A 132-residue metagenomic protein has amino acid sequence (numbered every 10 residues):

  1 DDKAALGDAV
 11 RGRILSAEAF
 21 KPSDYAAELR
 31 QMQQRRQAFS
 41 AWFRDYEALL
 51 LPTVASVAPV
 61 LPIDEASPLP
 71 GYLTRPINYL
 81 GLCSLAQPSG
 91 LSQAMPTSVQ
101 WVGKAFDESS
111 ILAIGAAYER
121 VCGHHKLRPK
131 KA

Functional and structural regions predicted by a protein language model:
D1-R36, S40, A86-P96: Short helix-loop capping/hinge segments that flank enzyme active sites or metal/cofactor-binding pockets
A26, Q37, Y79-A132: Structural helix-boundary/capping segments
A26-A27, S56-R75: Short, surface-exposed loop/helix-turn segments at secondary-structure junctions that function as lids/hinges flanking
Y46: An anion/phosphate-binding loop that grips the pyrophosphate of nucleotide cofactors and donors
T53: Short Ser/Thr-rich beta->loop micro-motif in glycosyltransferases that lines and helps position the nucleotide-sugar
